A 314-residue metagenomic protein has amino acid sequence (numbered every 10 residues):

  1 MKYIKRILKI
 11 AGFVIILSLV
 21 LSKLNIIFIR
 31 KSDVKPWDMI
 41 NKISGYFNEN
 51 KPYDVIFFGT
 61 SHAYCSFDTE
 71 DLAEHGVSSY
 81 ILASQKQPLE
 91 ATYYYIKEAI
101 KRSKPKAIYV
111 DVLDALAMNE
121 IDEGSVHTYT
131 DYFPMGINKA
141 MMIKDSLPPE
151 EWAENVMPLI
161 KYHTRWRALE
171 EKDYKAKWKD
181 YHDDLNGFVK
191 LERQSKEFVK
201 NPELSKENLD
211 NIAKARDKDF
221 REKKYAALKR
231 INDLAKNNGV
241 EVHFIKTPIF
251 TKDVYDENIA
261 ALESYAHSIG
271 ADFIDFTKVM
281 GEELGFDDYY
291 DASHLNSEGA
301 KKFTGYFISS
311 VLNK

Functional and structural regions predicted by a protein language model:
Y3, Y255-K314: Long, positively charged, glycine-interspersed low-complexity recognition regions
K5-I26: Hydrophobic membrane-insertion alpha-helices, especially the h-region of bacterial N-terminal signal peptides
I27-N48: Alpha-helical transmembrane signal-anchor/signal-peptide segments
F58, H62-L147: Membrane-embedded segments
I81-K86, R216-F220, A292: Acidic/histidine-rich helix-loop elements that form or flank divalent-metal/phosphate-binding sites at the catalytic
K86-E90, D219-K224, F250-E257: Acidic-and-aromatic substrate-binding clefts and catalytic sites of carbohydrate-active enzymes
V126-N238: Secreted/periplasmic serine-hydrolase-like ester/acetyl group-modifying domain
K229-Y255: Active-site segments of SGNH/GDSL-like serine hydrolases that catalyze O-acetyl group transfer/hydrolysis on lipids
